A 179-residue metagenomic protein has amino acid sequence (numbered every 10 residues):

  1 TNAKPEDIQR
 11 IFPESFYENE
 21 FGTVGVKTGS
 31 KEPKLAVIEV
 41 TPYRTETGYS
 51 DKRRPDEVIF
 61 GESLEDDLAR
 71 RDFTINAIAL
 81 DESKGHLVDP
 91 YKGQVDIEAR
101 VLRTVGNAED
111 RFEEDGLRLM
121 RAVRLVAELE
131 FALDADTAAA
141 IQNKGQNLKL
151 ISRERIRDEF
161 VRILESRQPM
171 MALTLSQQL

Functional and structural regions predicted by a protein language model:
T1-L179: Catalytic cores of the polymerase beta-like nucleotidyltransferase superfamily and closely associated nucleotide
